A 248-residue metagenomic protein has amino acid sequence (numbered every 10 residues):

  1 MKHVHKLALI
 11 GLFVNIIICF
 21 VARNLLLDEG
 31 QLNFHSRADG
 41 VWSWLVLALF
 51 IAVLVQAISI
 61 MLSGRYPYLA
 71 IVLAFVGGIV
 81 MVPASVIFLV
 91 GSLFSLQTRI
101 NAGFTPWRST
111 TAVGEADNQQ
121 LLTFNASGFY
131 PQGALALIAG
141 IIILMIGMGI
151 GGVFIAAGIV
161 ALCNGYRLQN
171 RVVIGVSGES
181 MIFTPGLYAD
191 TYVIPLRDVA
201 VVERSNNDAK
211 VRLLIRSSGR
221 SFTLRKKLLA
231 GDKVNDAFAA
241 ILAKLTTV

Functional and structural regions predicted by a protein language model:
M1-N15, F34, L96-I143: N-terminal membrane-targeting/pre-transmembrane regions
V4-L9, S63-I71: Membrane-interfacial loop-to-transmembrane alpha-helix junctions, especially the N-terminal start
F13-E29, D39-R65, V76, S85-Q97 (+1 more regions): Alpha-helical transmembrane spans
V72-G77, F183-T184: Alpha-helical transmembrane-segment detector that highlights a single hydrophobic TM helix and its immediate
A157-V193: Conserved beta-hairpin
V172-V176, V202-R204, L213-I215: Short, exposed beta-strand/loop patches in secreted or surface proteins that constitute
M181, T191-K210: Phosphoinositide-dependent membrane-docking surfaces
K210-A240: Canonical phosphoinositide-binding patch of PH/PH-like domains
